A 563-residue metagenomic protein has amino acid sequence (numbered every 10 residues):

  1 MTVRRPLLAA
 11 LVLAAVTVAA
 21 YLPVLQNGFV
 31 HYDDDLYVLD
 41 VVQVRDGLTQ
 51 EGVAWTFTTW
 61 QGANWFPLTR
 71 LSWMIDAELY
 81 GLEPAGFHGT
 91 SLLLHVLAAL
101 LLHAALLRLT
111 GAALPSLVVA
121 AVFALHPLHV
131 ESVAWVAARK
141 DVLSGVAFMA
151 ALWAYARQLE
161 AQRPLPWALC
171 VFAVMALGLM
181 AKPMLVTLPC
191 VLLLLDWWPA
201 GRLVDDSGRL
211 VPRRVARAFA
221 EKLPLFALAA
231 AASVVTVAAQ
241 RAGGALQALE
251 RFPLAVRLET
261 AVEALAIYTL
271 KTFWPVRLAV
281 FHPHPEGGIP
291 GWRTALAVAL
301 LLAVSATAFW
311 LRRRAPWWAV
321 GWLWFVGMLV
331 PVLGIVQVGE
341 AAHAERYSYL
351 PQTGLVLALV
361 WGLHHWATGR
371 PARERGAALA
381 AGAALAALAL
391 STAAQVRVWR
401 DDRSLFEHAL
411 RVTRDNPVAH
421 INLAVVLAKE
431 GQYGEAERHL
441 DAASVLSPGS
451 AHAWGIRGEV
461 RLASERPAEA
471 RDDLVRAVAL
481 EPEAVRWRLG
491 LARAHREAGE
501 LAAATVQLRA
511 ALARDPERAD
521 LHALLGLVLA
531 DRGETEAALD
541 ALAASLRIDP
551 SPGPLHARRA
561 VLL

Functional and structural regions predicted by a protein language model:
M1, R403-L563: C-terminal luminal/periplasmic domains and tails of membrane-associated envelope-modifying transferases
M1-E459, A463, A479, R486: Polytopic membrane enzymes that build or remodel cell-surface glycoconjugates and lipids
